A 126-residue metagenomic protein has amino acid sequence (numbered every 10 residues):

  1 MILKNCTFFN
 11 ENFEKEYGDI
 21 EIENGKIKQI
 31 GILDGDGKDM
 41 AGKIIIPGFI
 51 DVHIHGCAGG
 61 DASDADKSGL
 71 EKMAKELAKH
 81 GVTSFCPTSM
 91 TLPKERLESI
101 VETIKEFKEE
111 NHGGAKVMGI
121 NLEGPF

Functional and structural regions predicted by a protein language model:
M1-I2, F8-I46: Histidine-rich, glycine-flanked metal-binding segment
M1-L3, L33-E71, K75: Replace "His-x-His-based motif
T7, G48, G60, A115 (+1 more regions): Flexible, active-site-adjacent loop/turn segments at secondary-structure boundaries
E21, D51, D61, C86 (+1 more regions): Short, conserved beta-strand segments within well-ordered enzyme catalytic domains that often line or immediately flank
H55, E71-I100, A115-F126: Divalent metal-dependent hydrolysis catalytic cores, especially in the metallo-beta-lactamase
A62, E95-E106: Metal-dependent catalytic neighborhoods of phosphoester/phosphodiester hydrolases
E109-A115: Short helix-capping segments at alpha-helix termini
